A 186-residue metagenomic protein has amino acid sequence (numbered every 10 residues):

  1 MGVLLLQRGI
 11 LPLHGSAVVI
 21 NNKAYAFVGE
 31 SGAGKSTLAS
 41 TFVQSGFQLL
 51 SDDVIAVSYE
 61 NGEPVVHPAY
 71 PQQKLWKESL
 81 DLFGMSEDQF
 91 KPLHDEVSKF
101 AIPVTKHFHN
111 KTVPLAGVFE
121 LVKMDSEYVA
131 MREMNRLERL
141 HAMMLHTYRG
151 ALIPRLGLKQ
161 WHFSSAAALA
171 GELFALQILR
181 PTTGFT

Functional and structural regions predicted by a protein language model:
M1-N22: Extreme N-terminal, non-catalytic leader segments that precede Walker-type/kinase nucleotide-binding cores
S16-E30, S45-T186: Glycine-rich, often acidic-flanked micro-motifs that create phosphate/phosphodiester-binding or positioning elements
A33-G34: Conserved glycine(s) of the Walker
L38-A39: Post-Walker A alpha-helix
F42: Aromatic pocket-lining residues of Rossmann-like dinucleotide-binding sites
